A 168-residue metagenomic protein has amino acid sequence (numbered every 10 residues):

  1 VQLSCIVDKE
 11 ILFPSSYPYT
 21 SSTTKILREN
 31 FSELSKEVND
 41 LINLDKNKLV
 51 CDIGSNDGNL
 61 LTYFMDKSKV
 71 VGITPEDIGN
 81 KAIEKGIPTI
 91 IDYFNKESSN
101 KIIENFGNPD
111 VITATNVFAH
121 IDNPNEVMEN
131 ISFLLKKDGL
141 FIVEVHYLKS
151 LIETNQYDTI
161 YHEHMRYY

Functional and structural regions predicted by a protein language model:
V1-K81, Y161: Extended interfacial segments that mediate partner engagement and assembly in macromolecular machines
L44-D45, E104-G107: Glycine-rich phosphate-binding loop signature in dinucleotide/nucleotide-binding domains
G86-K101: Conserved SAM-binding strand-loop segment of SAM-dependent methyltransferases
D110-T113: A conserved beta-strand element that flanks and buttresses the S-adenosyl-L-methionine
V117: Hydrophobic adenine-recognition pocket in adenosine-nucleotide-binding enzymes
H120: A short His-aromatic
N125-I142: A short glycine-rich, Lys/Arg-flanked "PGG" loop and its adjoining helix->strand segment in the class I
F141-R166: Short, glycine-/aromatic-enriched active-site segment of Class I SAM-dependent methyltransferases
